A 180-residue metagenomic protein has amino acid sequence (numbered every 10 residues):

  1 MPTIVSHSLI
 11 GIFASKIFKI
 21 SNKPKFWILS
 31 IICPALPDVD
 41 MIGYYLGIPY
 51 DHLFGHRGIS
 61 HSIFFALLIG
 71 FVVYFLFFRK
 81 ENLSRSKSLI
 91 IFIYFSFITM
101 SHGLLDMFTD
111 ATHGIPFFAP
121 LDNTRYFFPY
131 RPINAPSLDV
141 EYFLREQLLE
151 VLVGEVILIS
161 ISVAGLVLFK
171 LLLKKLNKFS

Functional and structural regions predicted by a protein language model:
M1-S180: N-terminal membrane-targeting hydrophobic helices
